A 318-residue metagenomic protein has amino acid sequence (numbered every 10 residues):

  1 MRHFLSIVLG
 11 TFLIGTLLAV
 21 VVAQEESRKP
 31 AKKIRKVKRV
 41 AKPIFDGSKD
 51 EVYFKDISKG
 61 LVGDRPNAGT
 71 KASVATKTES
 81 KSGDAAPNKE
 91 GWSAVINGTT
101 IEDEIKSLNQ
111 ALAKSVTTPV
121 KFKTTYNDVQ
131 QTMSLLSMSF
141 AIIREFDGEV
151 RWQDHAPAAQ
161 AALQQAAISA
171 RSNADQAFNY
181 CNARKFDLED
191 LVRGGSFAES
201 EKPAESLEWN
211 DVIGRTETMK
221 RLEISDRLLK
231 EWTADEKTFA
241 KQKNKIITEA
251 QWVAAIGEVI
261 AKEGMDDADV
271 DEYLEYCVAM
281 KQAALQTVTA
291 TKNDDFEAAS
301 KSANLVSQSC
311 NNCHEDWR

Functional and structural regions predicted by a protein language model:
R2-Q24: Sec-dependent N-terminal signal peptides
Q24-R318: Mature extracytoplasmic or organellar-lumen-exposed domains after removal of signal/transit peptides
